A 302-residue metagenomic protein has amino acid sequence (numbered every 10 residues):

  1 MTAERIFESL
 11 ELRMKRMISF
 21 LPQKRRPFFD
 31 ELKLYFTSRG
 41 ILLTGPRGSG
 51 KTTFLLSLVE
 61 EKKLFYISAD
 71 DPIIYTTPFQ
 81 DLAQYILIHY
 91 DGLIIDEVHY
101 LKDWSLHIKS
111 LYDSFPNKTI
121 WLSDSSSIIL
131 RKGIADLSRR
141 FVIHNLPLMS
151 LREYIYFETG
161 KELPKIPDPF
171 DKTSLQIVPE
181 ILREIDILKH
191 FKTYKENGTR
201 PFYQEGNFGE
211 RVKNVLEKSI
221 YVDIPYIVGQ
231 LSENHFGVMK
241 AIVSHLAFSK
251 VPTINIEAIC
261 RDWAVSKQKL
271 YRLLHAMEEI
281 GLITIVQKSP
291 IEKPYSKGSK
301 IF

Functional and structural regions predicted by a protein language model:
M1-L32: N-terminal pre-Walker A segment at the start of P-loop NTPase domains
T2-R5, R13, S125, G133-A247: Interdomain motor-coupling "hinge/lid" segment immediately C-terminal to the ATP-binding subdomain of NTP-driven enzymes
L43: Hydrophobic anchor at the beta1->P-loop junction of P-loop NTPases
R47-G48: Walker A (P-loop) phosphate-binding loop of P-loop NTPases
K51-T52: Conserved lysine of the Walker
T77-W121: Conserved nucleotide-sensing/catalytic segment adjacent to the nucleotide-binding pocket in NTP-handling enzymes
Q204-F302: Accessory nucleic acid-recognition modules appended to NTPase machines
